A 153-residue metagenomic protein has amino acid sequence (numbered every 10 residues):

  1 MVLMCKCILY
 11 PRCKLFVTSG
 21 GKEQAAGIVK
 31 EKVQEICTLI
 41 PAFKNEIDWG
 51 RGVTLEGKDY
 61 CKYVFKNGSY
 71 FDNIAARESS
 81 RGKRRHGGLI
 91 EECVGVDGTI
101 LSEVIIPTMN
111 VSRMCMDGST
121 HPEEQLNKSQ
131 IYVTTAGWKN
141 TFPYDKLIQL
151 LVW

Functional and structural regions predicted by a protein language model:
M1-W153: Phosphate/NTP-binding elements of NTP-utilizing enzymes
